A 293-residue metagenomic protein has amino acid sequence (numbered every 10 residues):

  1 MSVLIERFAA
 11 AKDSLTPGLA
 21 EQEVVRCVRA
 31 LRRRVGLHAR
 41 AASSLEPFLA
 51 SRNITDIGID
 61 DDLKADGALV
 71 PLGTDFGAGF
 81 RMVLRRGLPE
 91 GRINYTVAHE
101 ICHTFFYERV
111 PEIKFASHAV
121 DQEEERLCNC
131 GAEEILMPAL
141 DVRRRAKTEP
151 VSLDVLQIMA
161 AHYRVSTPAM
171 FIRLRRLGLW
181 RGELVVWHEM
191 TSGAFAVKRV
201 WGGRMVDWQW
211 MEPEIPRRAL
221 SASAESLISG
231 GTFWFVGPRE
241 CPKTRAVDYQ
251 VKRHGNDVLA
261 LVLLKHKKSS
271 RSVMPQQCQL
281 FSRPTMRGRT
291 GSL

Functional and structural regions predicted by a protein language model:
M1-L293: Active-site hotspot residues in diverse enzymes, especially metal/ion-binding acidic/histidine motifs
